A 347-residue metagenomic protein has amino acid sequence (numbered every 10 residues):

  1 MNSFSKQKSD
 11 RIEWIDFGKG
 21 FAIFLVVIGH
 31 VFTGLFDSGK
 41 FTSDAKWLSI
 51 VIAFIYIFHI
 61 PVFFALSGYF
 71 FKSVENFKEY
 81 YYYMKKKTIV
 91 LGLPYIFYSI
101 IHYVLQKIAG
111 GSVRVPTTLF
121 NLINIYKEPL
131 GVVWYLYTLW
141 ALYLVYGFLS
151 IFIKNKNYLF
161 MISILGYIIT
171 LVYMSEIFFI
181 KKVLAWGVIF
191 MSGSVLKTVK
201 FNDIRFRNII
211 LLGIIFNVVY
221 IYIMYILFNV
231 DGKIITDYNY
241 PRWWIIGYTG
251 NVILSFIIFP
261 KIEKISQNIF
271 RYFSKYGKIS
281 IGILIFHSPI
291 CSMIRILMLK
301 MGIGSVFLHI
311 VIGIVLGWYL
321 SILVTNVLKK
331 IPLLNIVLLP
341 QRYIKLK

Functional and structural regions predicted by a protein language model:
M1-L165, M301-K347: Membrane-cytosol interface segments of multi-pass membrane proteins, especially ER/Golgi lipid-handling enzymes
V27-V31, S99-I100, S163-E176, I214-F228 (+1 more regions): Aromatic-anchored segments of alpha-helical transmembrane domains
F36-G39, I108, S112, L171-E176 (+2 more regions): Juxtamembrane "helix-exit" motif on the non-cytosolic side of transmembrane helices
L48-I60, N124-Y137, V172-M191, I223-L254: Interfacial loop-to-helix transition and helix-capping segments at the boundaries of transmembrane helices
F71-K78, G147-I153, V172, S192-N202 (+2 more regions): Structural signal for the C-terminal ends of transmembrane alpha-helices and the immediately following loop
L93-F97, I101, N251, G282-F286: Hydrophobic alpha-helical transmembrane segments of multipass membrane transporters and ion channels, focusing on
F152-S163, S192-Y220: Hydrophobic alpha-helical segments of polytopic membrane proteins
I204-K275, P289, G304: Alpha-helical transmembrane segments and terminal signal-anchor/GPI-anchor hydrophobic tails, characterized by long
